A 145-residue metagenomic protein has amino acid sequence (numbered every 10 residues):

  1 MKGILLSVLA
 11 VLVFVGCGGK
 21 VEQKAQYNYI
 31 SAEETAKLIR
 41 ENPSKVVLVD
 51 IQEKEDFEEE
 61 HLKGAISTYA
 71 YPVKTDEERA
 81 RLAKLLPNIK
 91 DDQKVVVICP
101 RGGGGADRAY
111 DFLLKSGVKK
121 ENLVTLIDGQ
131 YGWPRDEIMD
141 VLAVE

Functional and structural regions predicted by a protein language model:
K2-V8: Sec-dependent signal peptide recognition, specifically the positively charged N-region followed immediately by
A10-V11, D92: Residue-level signal for mature regions of secreted extracellular proteins and peptides
C17-A32, A36, E58-K94, R101-E145: Rhodanese-like catalytic fold shared by cysteine-dependent sulfurtransferases and DSP/PTP-type phosphatases
A32-K37, P43, V47-L48: N-terminal first-folded block
P43-S44, Q52, L62-K63: Extracytoplasmic
V47, K94-V96: Structural motif
V47-Q52, T68: Short hydrophobic beta-strand that contains or immediately precedes a catalytic carboxylate
